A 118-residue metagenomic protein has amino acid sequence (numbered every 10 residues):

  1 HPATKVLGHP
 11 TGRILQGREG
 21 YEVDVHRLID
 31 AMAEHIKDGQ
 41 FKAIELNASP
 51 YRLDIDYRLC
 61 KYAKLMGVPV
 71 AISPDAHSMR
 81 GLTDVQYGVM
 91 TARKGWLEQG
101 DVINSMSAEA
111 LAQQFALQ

Functional and structural regions predicted by a protein language model:
H1-L7, T11-Q118: Charged catalytic cores and adjacent phosphate/nucleic-acid-binding surfaces used for phosphate/nucleic-acid chemistry
